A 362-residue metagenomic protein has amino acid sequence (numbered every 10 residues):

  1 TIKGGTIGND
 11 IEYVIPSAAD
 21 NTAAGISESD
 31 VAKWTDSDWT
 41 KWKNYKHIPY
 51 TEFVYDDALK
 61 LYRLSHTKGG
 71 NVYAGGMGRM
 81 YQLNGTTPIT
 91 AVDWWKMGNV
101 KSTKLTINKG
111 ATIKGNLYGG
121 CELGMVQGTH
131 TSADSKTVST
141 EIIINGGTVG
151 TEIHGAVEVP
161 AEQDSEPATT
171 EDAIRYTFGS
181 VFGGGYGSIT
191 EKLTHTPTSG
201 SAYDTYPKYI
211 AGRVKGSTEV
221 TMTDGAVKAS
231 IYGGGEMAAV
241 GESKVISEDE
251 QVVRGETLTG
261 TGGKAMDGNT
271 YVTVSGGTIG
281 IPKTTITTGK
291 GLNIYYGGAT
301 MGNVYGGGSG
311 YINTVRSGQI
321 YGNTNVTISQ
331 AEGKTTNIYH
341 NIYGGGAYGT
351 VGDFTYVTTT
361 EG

Functional and structural regions predicted by a protein language model:
T1-N341, G346-G362: Surface-exposed loop/turn motifs in large extracellular/passenger domains
